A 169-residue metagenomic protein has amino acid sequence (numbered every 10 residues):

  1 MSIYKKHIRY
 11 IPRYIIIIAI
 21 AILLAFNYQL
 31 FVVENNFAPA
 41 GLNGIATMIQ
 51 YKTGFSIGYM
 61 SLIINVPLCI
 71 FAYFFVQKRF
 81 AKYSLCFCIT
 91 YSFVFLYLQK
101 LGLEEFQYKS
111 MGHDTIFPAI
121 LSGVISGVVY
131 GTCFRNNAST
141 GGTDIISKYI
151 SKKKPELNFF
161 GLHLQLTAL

Functional and structural regions predicted by a protein language model:
S2-L169: Core subunits and conserved enzymes of cellular information-processing and envelope-translocation systems across
